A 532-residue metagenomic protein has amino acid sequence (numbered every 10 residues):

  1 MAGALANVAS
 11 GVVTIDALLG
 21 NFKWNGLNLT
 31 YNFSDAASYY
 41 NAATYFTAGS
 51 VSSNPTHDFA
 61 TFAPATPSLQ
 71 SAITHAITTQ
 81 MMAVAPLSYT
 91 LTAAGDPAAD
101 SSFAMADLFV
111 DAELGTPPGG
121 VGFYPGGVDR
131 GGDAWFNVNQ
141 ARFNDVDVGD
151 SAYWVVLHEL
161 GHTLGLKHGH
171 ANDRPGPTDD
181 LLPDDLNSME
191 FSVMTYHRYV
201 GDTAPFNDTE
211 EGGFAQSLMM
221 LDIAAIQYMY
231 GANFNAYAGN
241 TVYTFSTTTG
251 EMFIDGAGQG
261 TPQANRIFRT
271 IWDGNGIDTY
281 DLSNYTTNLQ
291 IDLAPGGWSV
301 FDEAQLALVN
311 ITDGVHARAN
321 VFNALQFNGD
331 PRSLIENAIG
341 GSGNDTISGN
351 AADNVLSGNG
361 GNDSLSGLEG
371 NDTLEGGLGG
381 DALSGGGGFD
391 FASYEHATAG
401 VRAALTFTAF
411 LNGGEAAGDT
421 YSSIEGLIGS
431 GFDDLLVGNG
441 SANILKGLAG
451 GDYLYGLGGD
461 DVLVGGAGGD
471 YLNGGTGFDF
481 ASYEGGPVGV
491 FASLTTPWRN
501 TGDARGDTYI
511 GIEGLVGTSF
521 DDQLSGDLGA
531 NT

Functional and structural regions predicted by a protein language model:
M1-S68, V121-Y124: Disordered inhibitory propeptide/activation segment of secreted metzincin zinc metalloprotease zymogens, centered on
A2-L18, F22-W24, Q70-E190, T195-P205 (+8 more regions): Metzincin-family zinc-dependent endopeptidase catalytic domain
N28-Y39, D179-N187, S192, Y196-P205 (+8 more regions): GD-rich hexapeptide-repeat beta-solenoids
D222, P262, E369, Q523-T532: Short, intrinsically disordered, charge-balanced linker/junction segments flanking boundaries in proteins
A264, D273, L282-N284, G340 (+15 more regions): Glycine-centered beta-turn/loop sites at beta-strand termini
I347, L356, L365, L374 (+13 more regions): Fold-core signature of tandem repeat domains
